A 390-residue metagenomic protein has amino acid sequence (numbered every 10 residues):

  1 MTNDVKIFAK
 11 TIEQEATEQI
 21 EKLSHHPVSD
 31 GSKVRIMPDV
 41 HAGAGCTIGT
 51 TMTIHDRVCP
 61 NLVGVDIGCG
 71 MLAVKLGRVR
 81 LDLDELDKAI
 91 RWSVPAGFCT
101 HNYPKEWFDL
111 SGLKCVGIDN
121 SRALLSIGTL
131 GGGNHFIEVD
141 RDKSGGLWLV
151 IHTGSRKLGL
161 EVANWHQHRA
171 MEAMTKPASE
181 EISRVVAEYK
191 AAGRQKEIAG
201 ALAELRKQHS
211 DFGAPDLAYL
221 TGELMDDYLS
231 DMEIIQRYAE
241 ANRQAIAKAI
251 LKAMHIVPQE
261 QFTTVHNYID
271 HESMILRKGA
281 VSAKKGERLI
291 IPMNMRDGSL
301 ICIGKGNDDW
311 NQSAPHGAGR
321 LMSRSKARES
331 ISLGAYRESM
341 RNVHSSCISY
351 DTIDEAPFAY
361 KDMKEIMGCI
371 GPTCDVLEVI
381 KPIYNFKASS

Functional and structural regions predicted by a protein language model:
M1-K22, S29-I36, A42-I48, D56-P60 (+2 more regions): Domain-length cofactor-binding catalytic modules of enzymes
P38-D39, D66: Acidic active-site catalytic centers that drive phospho-/nucleotidyl reactions and related ester hydrolyses
M52: Acidic, metal-ligating active-site segments
H55, G70, V74-L76, S323-S325: Residues at secondary-structure transition points
P60-G112: A generic, well-ordered mixed alpha/beta core segment in the N-terminal half of proteins
